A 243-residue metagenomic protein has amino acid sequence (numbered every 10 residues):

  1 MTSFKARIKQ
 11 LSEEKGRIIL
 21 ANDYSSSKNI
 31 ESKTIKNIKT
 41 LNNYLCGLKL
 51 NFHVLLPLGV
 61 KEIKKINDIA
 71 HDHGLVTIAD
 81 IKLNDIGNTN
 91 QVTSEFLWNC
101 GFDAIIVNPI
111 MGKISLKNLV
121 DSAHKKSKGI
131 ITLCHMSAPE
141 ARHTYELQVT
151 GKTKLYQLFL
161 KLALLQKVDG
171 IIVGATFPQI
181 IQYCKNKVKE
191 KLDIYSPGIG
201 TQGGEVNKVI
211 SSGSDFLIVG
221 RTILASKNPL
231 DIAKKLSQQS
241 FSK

Functional and structural regions predicted by a protein language model:
M1-V76, T150-T153, L162, V168 (+2 more regions): Conserved N-terminal beta1-alpha1 strand-loop-helix module at the mouth
E14-R17, S25, I86-G174, K191: Conserved anion-binding
L20, L48, D80, I105 (+5 more regions): Conserved, mostly hydrophobic/aromatic
A21-S27, N51-L55, K82-I86, I110 (+4 more regions): Active-site beta-loop-alpha junctions enriched in small/polar residues
V54-I69, D85-V92, P109-S127, A175-V188 (+2 more regions): Active-site-adjacent beta->alpha loops and helix N-cap segments on the catalytic face of soluble alpha/beta enzymes
A70-K82, S127-I130, K187-P197: Short beta-strand/loop segments at the ligand-binding rim of alpha/beta enzyme cores
I171, A175-I223: A C-terminal functional module that forms or caps the active site or interfaces directly with catalytic machinery
N207-S214, R221-K243: C-terminal helical cap(s) of enzyme catalytic domains, especially alpha/beta-barrels
